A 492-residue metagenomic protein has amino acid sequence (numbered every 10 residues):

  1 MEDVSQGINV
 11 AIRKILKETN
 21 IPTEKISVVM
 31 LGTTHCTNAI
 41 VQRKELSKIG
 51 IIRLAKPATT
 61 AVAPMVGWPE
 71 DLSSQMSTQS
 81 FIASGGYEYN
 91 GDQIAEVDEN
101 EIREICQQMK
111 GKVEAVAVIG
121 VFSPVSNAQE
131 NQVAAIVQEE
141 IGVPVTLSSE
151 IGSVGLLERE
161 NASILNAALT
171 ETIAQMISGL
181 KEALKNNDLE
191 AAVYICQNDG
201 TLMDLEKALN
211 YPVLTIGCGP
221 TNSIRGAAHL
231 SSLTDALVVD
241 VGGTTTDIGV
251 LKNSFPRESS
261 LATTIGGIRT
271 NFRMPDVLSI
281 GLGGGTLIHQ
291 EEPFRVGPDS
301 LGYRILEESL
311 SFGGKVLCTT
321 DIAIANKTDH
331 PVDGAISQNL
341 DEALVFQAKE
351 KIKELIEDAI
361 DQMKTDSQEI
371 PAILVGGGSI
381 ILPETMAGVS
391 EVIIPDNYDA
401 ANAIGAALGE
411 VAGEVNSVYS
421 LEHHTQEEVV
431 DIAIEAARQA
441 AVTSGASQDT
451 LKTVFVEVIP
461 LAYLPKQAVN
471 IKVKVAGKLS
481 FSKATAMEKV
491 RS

Functional and structural regions predicted by a protein language model:
M1-S492: N-terminally biased helix-coil "hinge/interface" segments that flank
